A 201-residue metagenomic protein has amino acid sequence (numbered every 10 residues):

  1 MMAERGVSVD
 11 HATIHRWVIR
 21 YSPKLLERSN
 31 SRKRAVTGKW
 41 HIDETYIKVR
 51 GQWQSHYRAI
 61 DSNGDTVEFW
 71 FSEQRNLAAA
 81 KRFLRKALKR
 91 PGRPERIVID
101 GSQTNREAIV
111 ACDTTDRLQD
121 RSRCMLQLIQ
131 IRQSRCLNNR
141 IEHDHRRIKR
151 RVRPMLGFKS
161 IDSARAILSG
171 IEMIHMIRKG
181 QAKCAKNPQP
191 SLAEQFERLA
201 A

Functional and structural regions predicted by a protein language model:
M1-A201: Residue-level recognition of single "structural anchor" positions that define or cap local secondary structure
